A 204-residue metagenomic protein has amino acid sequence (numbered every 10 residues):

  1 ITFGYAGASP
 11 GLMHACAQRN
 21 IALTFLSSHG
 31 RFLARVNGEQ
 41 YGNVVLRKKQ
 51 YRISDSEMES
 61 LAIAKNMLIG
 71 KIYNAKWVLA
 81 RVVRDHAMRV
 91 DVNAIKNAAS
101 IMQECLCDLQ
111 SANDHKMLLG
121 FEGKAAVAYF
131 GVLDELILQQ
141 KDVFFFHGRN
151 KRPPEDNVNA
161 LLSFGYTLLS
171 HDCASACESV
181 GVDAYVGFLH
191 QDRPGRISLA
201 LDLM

Functional and structural regions predicted by a protein language model:
T2-F3, S163: A generic secondary-structure micro-motif detector that highlights 1-2 residue hydrophobic/ambivalent hotspots embedded
F3-W77: A surface-exposed, charged beta-strand/loop segment in the N-terminal or early-internal portion of soluble proteins
V45-M204: Active-site helix-to-loop segments that bind/position phosphate- or nucleotide-bearing substrates and donors across
